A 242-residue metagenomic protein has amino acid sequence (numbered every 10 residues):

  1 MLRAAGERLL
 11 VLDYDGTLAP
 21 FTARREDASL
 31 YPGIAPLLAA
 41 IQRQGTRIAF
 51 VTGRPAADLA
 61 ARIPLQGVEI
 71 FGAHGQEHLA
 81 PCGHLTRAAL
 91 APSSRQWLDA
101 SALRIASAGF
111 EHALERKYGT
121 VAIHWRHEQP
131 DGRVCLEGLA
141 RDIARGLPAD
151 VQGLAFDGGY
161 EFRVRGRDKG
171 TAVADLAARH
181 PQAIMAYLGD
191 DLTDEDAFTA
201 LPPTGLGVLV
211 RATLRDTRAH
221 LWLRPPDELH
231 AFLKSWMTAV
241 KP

Functional and structural regions predicted by a protein language model:
M1-Y14, L18-T22, E26, G33 (+2 more regions): Non-catalytic pre-domain segments flanking phosphatase-related domains
A5, Y31, R165, G170-P242: Mg2+-dependent phosphoryl-transfer enzymes with acidic/Ser/Thr/Gly-rich catalytic loops
R8-L10, V68, M185: The start of beta-strands in P-loop NTPase/AAA+ ATPase cores
G16, I70, I123, V173 (+1 more regions): Residue-level signal for inorganic ion chemistry
S29-K117: Active-site phosphate-binding/coordination module
R54-A73, D131-V151: Substrate-recognition/cap helix-loop segment adjacent to the acidic, metal-dependent catalytic center of Asp-based
A73, L79-Q96, L154-Q182: Substrate-recognition "cap/lid" segment bordering the active-site pocket of phosphatases
A113-Q129, V151-R163: Charged, glycine-interspersed solvent-exposed loop segments at helix/strand-loop junctions that cap or gate access
